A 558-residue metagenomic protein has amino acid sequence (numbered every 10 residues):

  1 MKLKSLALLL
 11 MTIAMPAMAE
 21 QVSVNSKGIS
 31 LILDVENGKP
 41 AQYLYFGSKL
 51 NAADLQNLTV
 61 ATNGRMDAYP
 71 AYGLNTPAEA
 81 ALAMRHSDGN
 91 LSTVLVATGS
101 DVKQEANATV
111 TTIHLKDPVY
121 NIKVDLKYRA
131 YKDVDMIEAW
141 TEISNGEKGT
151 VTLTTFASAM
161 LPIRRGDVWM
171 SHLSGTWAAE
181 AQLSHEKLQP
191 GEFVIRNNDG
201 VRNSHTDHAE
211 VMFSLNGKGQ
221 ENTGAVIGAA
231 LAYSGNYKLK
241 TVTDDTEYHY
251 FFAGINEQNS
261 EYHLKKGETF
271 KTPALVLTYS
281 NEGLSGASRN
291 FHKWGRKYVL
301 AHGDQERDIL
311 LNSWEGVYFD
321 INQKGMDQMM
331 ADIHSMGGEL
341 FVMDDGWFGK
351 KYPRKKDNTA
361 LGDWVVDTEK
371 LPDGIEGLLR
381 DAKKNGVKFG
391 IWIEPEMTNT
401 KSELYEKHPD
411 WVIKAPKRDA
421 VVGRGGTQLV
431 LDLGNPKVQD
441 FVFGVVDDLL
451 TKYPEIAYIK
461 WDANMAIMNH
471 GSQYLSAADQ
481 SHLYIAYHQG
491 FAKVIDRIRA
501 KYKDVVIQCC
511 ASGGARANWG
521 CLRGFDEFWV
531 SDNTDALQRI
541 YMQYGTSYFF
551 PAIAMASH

Functional and structural regions predicted by a protein language model:
K2-L9: Sec-dependent signal peptide recognition, specifically the positively charged N-region followed immediately by
A14-P16: N-terminal signal peptide c-region/cleavage motif recognized by signal peptidases
E20-I32, K39-V242, Q258: Polysaccharide-binding surfaces and accessory modules of carbohydrate-active proteins
V22, M84, L91-A97, Y262-N281: Short Pro-Gly-centered flexible turn/kink motifs
G28, T141-I143, Y318, G349 (+3 more regions): Active-site and adjacent substrate-binding regions of carbohydrate-active enzymes
A68-V96, F213-K240, Y279-L300, G338-D345 (+3 more regions): Glycine-rich, aromatic-flanked loop segments that form ligand/cofactor-binding clefts across common enzyme folds
H302-G444, Y453, A457-Y458: Aromatic-lined carbohydrate-binding/catalytic grooves of carbohydrate-active enzymes
N399, Y405-D440, G444, I485-H558: Glycan-recognition surfaces
